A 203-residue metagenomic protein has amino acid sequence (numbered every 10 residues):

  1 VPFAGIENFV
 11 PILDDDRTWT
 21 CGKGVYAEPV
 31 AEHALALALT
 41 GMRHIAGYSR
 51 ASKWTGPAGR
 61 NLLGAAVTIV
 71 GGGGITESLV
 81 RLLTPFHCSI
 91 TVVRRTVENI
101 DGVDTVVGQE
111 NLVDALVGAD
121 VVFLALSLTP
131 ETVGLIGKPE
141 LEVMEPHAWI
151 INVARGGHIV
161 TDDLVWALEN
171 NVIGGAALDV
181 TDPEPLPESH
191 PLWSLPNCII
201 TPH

Functional and structural regions predicted by a protein language model:
V1-F3, D14-W19, G102-E110, L195-I200: Active-site regions of enzymes building and remodeling cell-envelope glycoconjugates
V1-S49: Phosphate/diphosphate ligand-binding glycine-rich loop within oxidoreductases
P2-N8, V92-N99: Short, polar loop motifs at secondary-structure junctions
D16, L63-V67, K138, H147: Phosphate-coordination loops involved in phosphoryl transfer and adenosine-cofactor binding
L37, L186-P187, L195-H203: Adenosine-phosphate binding glycine-rich loop
G47-S78, T105: Glycine-rich NAD(P)-binding loop of Rossmann-like domains
A66, C88-S89: Residues at the starts of beta-strands that form the adenosine-phosphate
T96-P191: Rossmann-like adenosine-cofactor binding region
